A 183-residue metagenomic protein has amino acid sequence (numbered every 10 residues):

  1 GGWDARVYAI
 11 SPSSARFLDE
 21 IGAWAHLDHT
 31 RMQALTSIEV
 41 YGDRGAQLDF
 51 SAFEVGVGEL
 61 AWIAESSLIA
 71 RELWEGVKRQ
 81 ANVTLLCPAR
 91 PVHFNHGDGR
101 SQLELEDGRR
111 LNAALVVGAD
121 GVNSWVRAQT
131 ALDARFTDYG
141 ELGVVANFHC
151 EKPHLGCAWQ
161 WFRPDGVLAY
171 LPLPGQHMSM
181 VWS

Functional and structural regions predicted by a protein language model:
G1-L35: Glycine-rich FAD cofactor-binding loop and adjacent beta-loop-alpha segment at the N-terminus of flavoprotein
W3, V7, H29, W62-S66 (+3 more regions): Alpha-helix initiation/capping motif
S11, C87-R90, L171: Hydrophobic alpha-helix-in-membranes signature
L18, L73, Y170: Residue-level signal for inorganic ion chemistry
D28-T30, T84, A158-F162: Short, solvent-exposed secondary-structure boundary motifs
R31-Q129, T137-L142: Conserved N-terminal helical subregion
V116-S183: Conserved FAD-binding catalytic core of PHBH/FMO-like flavoproteins
